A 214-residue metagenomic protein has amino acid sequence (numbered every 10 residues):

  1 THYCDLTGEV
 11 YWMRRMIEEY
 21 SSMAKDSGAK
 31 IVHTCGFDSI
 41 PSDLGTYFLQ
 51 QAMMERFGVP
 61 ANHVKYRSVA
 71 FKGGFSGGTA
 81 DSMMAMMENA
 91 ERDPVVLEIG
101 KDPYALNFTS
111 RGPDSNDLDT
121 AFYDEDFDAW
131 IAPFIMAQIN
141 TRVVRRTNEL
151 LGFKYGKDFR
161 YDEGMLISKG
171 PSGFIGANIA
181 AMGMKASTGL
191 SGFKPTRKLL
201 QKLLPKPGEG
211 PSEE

Functional and structural regions predicted by a protein language model:
T1, S21, R145: Short glycine-/small-residue-rich flexible loop motifs, especially phosphate/cofactor-binding loops
T7-A29: Rossmann-fold NAD(P)-binding glycine/threonine-rich loop
V10-W12, G36-D43: Gly/Ser/Thr-rich loops at beta-strand to alpha-helix junctions that form or flank small-molecule/cofactor-binding
R15-M16, L44, F174: Generic recognition of short, well-ordered alpha-helical segments
E18-M23, G45-E55: Active-site Tyr-X1-5-Lys
D26-G28, S39-I40, Q51-E214: C-terminal catalytic/substrate-binding lobe primarily of soluble NAD(P)-dependent oxidoreductases
